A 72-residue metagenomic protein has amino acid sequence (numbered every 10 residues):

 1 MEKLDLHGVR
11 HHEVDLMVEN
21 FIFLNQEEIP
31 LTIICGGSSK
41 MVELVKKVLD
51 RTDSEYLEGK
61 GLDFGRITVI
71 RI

Functional and structural regions predicted by a protein language model:
M1-I72: Long, charged, low-complexity intrinsically disordered regions
